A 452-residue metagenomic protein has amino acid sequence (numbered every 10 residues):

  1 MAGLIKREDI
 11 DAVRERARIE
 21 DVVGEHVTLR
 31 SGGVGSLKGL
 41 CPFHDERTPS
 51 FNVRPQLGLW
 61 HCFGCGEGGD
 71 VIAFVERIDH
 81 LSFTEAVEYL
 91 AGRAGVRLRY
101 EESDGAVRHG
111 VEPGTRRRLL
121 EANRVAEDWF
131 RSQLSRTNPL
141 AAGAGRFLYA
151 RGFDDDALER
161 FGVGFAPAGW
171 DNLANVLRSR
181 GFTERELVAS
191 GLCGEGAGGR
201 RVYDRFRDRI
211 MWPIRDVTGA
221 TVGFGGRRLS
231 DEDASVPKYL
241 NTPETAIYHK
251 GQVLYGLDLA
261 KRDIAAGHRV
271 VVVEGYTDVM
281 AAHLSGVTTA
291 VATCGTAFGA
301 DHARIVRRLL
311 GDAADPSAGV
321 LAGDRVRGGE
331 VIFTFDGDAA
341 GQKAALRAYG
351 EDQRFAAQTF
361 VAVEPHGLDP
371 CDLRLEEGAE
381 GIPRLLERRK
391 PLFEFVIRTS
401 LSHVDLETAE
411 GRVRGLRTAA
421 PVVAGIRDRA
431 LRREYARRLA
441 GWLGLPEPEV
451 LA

Functional and structural regions predicted by a protein language model:
M1-G110, A168-D171, E377, R398 (+1 more regions): N-terminal structured subdomain of primase-like DNA metabolism proteins
R7, D216-V217, K261-V270, L284 (+1 more regions): A charged alpha-helical hairpin associated with nucleic-acid processing machineries
E8, E85-R146: Conserved active-site segments centered on acidic
A12, A17, R108-F130, G169-R327 (+1 more regions): Phosphate-handling DNA/RNA-contact segment within nucleic-acid enzymes
V13-R16, V34, H109-L120, T137-A142 (+5 more regions): Conserved phosphate/pyrophosphate-binding and hydrolysis machinery centered on Walker-type P-loop NTPases, extending
C41, C62, V75, L148 (+8 more regions): Terminal peptide-recognition signature
D79-V96, D208-R228, C371-L385, L445-A452: Structured, non-catalytic alpha/beta "coupling" segments that mediate domain-domain communication and provide generic
L98, S103-D104, L158-E159, V163-F165 (+3 more regions): Terminal amphipathic helices with adjacent charged low-complexity linkers/tails
